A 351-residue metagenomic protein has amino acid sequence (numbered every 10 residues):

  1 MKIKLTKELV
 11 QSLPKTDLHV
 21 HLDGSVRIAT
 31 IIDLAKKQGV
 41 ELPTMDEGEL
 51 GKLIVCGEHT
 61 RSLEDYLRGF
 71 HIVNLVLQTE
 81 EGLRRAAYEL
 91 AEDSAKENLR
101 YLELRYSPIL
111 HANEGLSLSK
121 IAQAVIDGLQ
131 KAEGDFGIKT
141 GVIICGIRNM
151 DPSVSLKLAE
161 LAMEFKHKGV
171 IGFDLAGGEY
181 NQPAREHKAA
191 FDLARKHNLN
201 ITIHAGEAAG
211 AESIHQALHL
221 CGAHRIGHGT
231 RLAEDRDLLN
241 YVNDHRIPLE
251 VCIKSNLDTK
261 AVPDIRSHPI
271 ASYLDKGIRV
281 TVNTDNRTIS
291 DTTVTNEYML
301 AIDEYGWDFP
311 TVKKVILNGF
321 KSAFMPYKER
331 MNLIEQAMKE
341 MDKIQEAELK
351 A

Functional and structural regions predicted by a protein language model:
M1-L199, A208-S213, L220, H224-R225 (+2 more regions): Metal-cofactor-binding active-site regions of metalloenzymes
